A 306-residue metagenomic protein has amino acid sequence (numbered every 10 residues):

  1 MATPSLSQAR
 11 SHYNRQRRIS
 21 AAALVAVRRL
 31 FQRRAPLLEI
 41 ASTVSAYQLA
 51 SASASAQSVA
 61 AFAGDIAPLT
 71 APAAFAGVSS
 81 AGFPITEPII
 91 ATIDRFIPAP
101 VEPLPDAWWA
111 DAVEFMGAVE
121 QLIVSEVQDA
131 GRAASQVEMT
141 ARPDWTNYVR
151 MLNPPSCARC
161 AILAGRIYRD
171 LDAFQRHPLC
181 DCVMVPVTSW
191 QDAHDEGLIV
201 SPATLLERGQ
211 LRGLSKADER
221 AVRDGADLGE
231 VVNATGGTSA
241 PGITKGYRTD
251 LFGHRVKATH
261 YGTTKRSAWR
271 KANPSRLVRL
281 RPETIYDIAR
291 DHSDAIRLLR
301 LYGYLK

Functional and structural regions predicted by a protein language model:
M1-R176, V187-K306: Domain-core detector
L179: Acidic/histidine-rich catalytic cores and adjacent linkers of DNA breakage/strand-transfer/modification proteins
C182: Glycine-rich, flexible loop motifs
